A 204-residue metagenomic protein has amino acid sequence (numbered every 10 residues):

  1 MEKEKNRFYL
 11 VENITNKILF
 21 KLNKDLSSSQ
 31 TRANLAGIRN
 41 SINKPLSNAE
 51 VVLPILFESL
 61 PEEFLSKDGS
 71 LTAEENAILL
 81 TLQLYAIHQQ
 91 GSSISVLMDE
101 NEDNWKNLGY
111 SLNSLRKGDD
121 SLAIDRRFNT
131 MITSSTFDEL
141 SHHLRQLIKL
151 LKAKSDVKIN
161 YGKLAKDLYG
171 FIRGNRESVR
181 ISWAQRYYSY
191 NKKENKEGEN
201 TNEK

Functional and structural regions predicted by a protein language model:
M1-P45, L150: Long, acidic, intrinsically disordered low-complexity segments
K3-N6, L26, S41-P45, S70-E74 (+4 more regions): Conserved aromatic-histidine-acidic binding/catalytic patches
N16-L19, N48-S70, D167: Short amphipathic alpha-helical segments and their helix-coil junctions
R32, A36, E50, P54 (+5 more regions): Non-catalytic, well-ordered alpha-helical scaffold segments
S41-P45, L56-L60, Y85-Q90, L112-R116 (+4 more regions): Generic structural signal for hydrophobic core residues of well-folded globular domains
P61-S111: Aromatic- and glycine-enriched beta-alpha-beta binding-site module
V96, E100-D167: Conserved binding-pocket/active-site segment within a compact domain
K152-K204: Alpha-helical oligomerization segments
